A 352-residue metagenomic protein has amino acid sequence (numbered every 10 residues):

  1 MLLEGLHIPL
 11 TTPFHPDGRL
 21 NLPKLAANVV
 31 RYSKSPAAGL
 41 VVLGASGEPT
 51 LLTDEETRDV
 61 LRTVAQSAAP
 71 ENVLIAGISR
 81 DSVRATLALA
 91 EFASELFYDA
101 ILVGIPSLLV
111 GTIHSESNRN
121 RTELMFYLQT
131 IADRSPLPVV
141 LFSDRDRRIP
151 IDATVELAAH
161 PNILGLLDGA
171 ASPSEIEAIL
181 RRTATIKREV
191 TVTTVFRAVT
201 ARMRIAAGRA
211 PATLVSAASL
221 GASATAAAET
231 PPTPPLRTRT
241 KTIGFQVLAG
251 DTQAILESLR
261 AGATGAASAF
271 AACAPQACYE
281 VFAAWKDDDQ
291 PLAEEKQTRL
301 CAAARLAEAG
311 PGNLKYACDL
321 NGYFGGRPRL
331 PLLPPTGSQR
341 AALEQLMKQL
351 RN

Functional and structural regions predicted by a protein language model:
M1-I149: Active-site beta->alpha loop and helix N-cap motifs at the rims of alpha/beta catalytic domains
I8, A283, K315-D319: Generic alpha-helical structural context detector
G18, Y32-S33, V64, A93 (+7 more regions): Conserved, mostly hydrophobic/aromatic
K24-R31, D59, T63, A284-D287 (+3 more regions): A non-catalytic, amphipathic alpha-helix used as a structural packing/dimerization or gating element in enzyme scaffolds
L25, T57, L61, T86 (+4 more regions): A general structural signal for well-ordered alpha-helical segments in protein cores
P49-D54, P106-T122, V190-T194, V199 (+3 more regions): Glycine-rich tight-turn/loop motif centered on a GG-T
T130-R134, R145-R299, A304-A307: Catalytic alpha/beta core domains of metabolic enzymes, predominantly
E308, G312-N352: C-terminal extensions of enzymes
